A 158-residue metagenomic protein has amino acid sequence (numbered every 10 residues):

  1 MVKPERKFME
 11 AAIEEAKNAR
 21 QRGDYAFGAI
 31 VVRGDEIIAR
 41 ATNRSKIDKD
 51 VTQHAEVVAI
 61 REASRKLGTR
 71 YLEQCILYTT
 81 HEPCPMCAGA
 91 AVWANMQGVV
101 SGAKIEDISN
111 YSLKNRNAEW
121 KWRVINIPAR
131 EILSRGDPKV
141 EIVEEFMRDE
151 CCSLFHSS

Functional and structural regions predicted by a protein language model:
M1-A19, A90-S158: Zinc-dependent deaminase
V2, S45-K46: A short, polar/acidic, helix/strand-boundary loop motif
A12, A16-A19, A29, A39 (+2 more regions): Small-residue (primarily alanine) positions within well-ordered alpha-helices, especially packing/interaction faces
G23-F27, E73: Short, basic and Ser/Thr-rich N-terminal targeting/leader segments
F27-D35: Short beta-strand scaffold segments in enzyme catalytic cores
I38-S45: Short beta->alpha transition motifs characteristic of CBS
I47-V57: A short, polar/charged loop-to-alpha-helix boundary motif
R61-G98: Helix-adjacent hinge/juxtasegments
